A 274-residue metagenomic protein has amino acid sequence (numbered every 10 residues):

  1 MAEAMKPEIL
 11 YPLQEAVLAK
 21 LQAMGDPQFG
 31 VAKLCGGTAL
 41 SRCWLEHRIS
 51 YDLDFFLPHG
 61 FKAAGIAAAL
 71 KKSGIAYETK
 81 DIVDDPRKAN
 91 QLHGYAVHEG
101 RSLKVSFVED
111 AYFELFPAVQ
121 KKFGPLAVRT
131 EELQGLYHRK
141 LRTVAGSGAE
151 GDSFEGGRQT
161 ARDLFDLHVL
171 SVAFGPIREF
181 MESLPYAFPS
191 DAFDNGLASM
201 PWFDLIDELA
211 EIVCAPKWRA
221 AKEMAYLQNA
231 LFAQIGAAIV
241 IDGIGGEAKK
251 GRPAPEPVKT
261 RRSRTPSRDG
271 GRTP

Functional and structural regions predicted by a protein language model:
M1-P274: Compositionally biased terminal segments of proteins
